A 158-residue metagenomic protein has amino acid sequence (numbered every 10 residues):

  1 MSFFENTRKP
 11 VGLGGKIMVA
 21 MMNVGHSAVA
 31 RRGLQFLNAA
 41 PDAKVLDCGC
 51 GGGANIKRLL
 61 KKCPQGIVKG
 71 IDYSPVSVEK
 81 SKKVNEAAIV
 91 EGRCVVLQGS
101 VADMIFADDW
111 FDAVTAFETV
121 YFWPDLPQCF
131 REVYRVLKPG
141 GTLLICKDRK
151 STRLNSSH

Functional and structural regions predicted by a protein language model:
M1-G14: N-terminal, positively charged/glycine-rich alpha-helical extensions of SAM-dependent methyltransferases
V24-A43, R58: Conserved alpha-helix/loop element of class I SAM-dependent methyltransferases that forms part of the SAM/SAH-binding
L46-D103: Class I SAM-dependent methyltransferase SAM/SAH-binding core
A102-V114: A short acidic, Gly/Pro-enriched loop at the edge of an enzyme's catalytic core that lines a small-molecule cofactor
A113-L126: A short SAM/SAH-binding and catalytic strip from SAM-dependent methyltransferases
P127-P139: A short glycine-rich, Lys/Arg-flanked "PGG" loop and its adjoining helix->strand segment in the class I
G140-K147: Conserved beta-strand signature within the Rossmann-like core of class I S-adenosyl-L-methionine
T152-H158: Conserved small/polar residues in nucleotide/adenosyl-binding loops
